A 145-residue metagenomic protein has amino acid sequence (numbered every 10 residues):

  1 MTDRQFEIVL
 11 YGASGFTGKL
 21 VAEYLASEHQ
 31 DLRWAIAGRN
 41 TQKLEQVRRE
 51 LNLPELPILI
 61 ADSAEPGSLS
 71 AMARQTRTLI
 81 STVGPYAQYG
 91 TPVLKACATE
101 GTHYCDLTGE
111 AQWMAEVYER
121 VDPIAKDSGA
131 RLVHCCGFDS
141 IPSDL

Functional and structural regions predicted by a protein language model:
F6-E28: N-terminal Rossmann NAD(P)H-binding glycine-rich loop of SDR-like oxidoreductase domains
E7, R77-T78, H103: Structural motif
S14-F16, N40-Q42, G137-S143: Gly/Ser/Thr-rich loops at beta-strand to alpha-helix junctions that form or flank small-molecule/cofactor-binding
R33-A35: Short beta-strand element of Class I
A37-T41, D62-S63: N-terminal Rossmann-fold cofactor-binding loop
V47-E55: Short, conserved SAM-binding/catalytic segment of Class I S-adenosyl-L-methionine-dependent methyltransferases
L59-Y89: Conserved Rossmann-fold cofactor-binding substructure of NAD(P)-dependent oxidoreductases
Y86-L145: Glycine-/Pro-rich loop/turn segments that contact NAD(P) or position catalytic residues in Rossmann-like domains
